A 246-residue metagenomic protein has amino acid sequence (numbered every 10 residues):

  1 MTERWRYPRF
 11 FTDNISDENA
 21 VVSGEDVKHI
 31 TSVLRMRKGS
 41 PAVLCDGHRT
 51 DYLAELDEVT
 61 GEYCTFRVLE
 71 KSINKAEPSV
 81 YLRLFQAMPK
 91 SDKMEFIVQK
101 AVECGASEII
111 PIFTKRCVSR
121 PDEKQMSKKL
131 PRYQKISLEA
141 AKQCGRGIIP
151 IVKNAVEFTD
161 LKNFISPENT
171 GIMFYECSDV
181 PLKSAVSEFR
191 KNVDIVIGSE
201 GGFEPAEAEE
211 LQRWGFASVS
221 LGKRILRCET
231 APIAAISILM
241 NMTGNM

Functional and structural regions predicted by a protein language model:
M1-I73: N-terminal positively charged helical leader segments and presequences
A20-V22, S79-R83, K191-D194, R213-L221: Glycine/charged-rich beta-loop-alpha catalytic/anionic-binding loops adjacent to active sites
A42, R67, I73-F85, S187-K191: Mobile, glycine- and charge-enriched loop segments and immediately flanking short secondary-structure elements within
F66, I149-K153, S218: Generic structural signal for residues in well-ordered beta-strands
K75-I172: RNA substrate-binding interface of SAM-dependent RNA methyltransferases
E168-A208, F216-V219, K223: Active-site/ligand-binding-proximal alpha/beta "capping" segment
P205-M246: Structured adenosyl-cofactor binding patch, chiefly the S-adenosyl-L-methionine
